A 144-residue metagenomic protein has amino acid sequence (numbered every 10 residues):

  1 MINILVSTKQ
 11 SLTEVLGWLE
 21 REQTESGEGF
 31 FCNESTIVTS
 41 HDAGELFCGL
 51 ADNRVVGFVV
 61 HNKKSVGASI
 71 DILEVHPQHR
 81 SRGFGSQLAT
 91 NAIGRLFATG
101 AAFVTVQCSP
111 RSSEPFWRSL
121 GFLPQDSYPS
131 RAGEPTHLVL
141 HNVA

Functional and structural regions predicted by a protein language model:
M1-F31: Short amphipathic alpha-helix that is part of the acyltransferase structural core
Q10, V55, S65, R111-S112: Short alpha-helical
E22-A51: Active-site rim helix/loop that mediates acceptor-substrate recognition in acyltransferases
C48, R54-N62, G67-E74: Conserved beta-strand in the GNAT
L50-D52, L140-V143: Active-site beta-strand termini and strand-to-loop segments that position acidic
V75, S81-G94, S119: Conserved acetyl-CoA-binding loop-helix of GNAT-fold acetyltransferases
L96-S109: Conserved GNAT acetyl-CoA-binding A-motif
P110-E134: Conserved active-site alpha-helix within GNAT-family acetyltransferase domains
